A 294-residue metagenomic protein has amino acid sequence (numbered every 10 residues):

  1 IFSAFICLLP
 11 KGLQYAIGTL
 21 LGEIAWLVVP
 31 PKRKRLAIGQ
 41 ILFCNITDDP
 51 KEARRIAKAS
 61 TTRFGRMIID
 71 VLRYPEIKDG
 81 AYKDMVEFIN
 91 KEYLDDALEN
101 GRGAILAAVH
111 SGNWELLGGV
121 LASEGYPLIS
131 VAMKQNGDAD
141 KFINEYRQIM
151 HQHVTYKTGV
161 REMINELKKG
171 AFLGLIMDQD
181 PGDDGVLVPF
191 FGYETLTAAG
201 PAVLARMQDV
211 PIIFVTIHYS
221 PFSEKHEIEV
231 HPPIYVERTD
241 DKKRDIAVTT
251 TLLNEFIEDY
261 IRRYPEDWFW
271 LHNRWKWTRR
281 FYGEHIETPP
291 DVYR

Functional and structural regions predicted by a protein language model:
I1-A108, I143-Y146, H151, S220: Membrane-anchoring hydrophobic helices of lipid-metabolizing enzymes
G12-L13, I69-D70, G118-G119, A139 (+2 more regions): Short, flexible segments with low predicted structural confidence
V29, T47, R54-K58, D95-L98 (+2 more regions): Non-catalytic C-terminal accessory region of glycerolipid acyltransferases and related lyso-lipid remodeling enzymes
R33-L36, M133-G137, T195-A198: Active-site metal-coordination segments of metallo-dependent hydrolases
G39, G119, E145, V203 (+1 more regions): Surface-exposed charge patches
A81-V86, A132, I149-T155, F190-G192 (+2 more regions): Short, flexible loop segments at the rims of nucleotide/cofactor-binding pockets, characterized by
E99-T158, D180-V186, Y219, S223: Catalytic core of membrane glycerolipid acyltransferases/transacylases, capturing the structured, soluble-facing
